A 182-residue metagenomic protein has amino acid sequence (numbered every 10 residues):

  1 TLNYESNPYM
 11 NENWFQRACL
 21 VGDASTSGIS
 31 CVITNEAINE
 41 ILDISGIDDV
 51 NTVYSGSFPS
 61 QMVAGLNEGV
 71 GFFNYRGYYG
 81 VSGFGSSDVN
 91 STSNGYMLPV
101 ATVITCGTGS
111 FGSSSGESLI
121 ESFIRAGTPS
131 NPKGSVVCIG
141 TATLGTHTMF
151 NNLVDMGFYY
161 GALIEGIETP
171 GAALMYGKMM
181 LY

Functional and structural regions predicted by a protein language model:
T1-Y182: Cysteine-dependent hydrolase recognition
